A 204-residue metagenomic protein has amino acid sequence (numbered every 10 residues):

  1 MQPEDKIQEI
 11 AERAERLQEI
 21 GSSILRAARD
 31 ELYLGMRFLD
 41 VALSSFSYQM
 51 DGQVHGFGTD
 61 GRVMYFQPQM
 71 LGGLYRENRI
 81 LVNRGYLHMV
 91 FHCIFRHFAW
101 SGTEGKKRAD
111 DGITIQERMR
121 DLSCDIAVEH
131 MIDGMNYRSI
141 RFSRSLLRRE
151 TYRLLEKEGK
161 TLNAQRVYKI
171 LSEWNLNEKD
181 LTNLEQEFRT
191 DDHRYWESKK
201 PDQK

Functional and structural regions predicted by a protein language model:
M1-N83, V90-K204: Short, functionally important secondary-structure microenvironments
